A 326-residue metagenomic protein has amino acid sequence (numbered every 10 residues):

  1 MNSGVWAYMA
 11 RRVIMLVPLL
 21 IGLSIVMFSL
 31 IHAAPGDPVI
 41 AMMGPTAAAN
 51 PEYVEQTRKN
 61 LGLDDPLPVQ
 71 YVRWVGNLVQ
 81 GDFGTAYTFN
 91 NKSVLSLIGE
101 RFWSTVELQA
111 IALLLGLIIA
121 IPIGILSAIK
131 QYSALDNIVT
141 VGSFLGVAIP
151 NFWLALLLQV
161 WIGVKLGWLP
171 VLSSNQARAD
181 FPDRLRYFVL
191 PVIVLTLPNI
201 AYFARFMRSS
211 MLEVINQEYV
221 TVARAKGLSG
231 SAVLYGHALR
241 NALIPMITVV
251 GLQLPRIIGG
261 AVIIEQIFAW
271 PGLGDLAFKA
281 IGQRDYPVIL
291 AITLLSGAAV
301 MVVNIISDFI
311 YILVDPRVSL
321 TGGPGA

Functional and structural regions predicted by a protein language model:
M1-A33: Charged, compositionally biased N-terminal leader segments and the immediate start of the first structured element
M1-V5, L63-I121: An internal, D/E-rich "acidic patch" concept
N2-A7, F102-L135, N151, R178-A326: Alpha-helical transmembrane segments of integral membrane proteins, especially multi-pass inner/plasma-membrane
V5, M9, V13, Y53 (+11 more regions): Hydrophobic alpha-helical segments of integral membrane proteins, encompassing both true transmembrane helices
L16, F144, V160-W161, H237 (+2 more regions): Residue-level recognition of pore/gate-forming positions within transmembrane alpha-helices of multi-pass
L16, R101, T105, V141-A148 (+1 more regions): Residue-level signal for discrete positions within transmembrane alpha-helices of multi-pass small-molecule
L20-V72, L166-Y187: Hydrophobic alpha-helical transmembrane segments of membrane transport/permease proteins and related membrane-embedded
V26-A33, G62, G76, G142-P170 (+2 more regions): Membrane-water interface segments at the C-terminal ends of transmembrane alpha-helices in multi-pass inner-membrane
